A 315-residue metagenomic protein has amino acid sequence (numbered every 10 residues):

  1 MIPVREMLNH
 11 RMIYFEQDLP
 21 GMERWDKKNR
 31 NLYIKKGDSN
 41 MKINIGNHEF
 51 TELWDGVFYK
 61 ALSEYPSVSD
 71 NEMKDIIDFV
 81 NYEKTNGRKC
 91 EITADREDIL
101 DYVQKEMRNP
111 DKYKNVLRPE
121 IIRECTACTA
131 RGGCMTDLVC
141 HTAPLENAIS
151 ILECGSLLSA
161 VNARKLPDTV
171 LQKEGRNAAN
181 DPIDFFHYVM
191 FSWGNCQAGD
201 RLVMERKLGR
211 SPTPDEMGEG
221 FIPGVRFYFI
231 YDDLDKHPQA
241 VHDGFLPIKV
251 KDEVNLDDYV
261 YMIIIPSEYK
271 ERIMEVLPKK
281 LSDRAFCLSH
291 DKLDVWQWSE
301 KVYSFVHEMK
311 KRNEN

Functional and structural regions predicted by a protein language model:
L8-N315: NAD-dependent ADP-ribosyltransferases
